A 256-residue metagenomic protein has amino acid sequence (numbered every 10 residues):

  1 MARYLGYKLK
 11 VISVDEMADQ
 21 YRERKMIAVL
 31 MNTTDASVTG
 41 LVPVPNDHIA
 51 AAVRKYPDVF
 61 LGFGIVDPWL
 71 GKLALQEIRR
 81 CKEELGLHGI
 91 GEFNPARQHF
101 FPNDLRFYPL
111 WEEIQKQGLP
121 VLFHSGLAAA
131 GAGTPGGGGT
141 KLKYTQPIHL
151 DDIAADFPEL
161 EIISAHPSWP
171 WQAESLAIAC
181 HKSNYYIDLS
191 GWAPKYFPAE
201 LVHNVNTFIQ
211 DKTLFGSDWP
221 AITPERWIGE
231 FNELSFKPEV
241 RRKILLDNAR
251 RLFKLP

Functional and structural regions predicted by a protein language model:
M1-I27, Q76, R80, I209-L214 (+1 more regions): Mid-to-C-terminal alpha-helical segments outside catalytic/metal-binding sites
K10-M17, V44-A50, A74-Q76, Q146-L150 (+2 more regions): Alpha-helical scaffolding within the catalytic cores of extracellular/periplasmic polymer-degrading hydrolases
D19-I27, K55-V59, Q117, D152-L160: A structural motif corresponding to the C-terminal end of an alpha-helix and its immediate exit/capping segment
Y21, V53-P57, K82, A154 (+2 more regions): N-terminal cationic-hydrophobic initiation segments that often serve targeting/anchoring roles
I27, D35-A132, K195: Active-site gating/metal-coordination segments in enzymes
V29-N32, I65, I163-A165, D188-S190 (+2 more regions): Short beta-strand segments
I49, V53, G62, C81 (+8 more regions): Conserved, mostly hydrophobic/aromatic
H88-G89, F101-L214: Catalytic pocket-lining loop regions of alpha/beta-barrel enzymes, especially the amidohydrolase/enolase/GH5 lineages
